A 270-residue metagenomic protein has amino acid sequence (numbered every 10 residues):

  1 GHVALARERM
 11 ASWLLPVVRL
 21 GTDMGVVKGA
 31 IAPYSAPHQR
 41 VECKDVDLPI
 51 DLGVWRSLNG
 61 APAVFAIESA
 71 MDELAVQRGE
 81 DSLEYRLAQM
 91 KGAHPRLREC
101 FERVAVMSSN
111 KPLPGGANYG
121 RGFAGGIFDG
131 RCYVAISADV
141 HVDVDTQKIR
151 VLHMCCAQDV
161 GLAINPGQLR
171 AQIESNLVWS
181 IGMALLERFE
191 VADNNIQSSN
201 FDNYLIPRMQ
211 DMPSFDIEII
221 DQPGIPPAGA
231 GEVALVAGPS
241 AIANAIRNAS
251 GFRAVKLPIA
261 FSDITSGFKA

Functional and structural regions predicted by a protein language model:
G1-A270: Cofactor-binding beta-sheet edge motifs in enzyme active sites
